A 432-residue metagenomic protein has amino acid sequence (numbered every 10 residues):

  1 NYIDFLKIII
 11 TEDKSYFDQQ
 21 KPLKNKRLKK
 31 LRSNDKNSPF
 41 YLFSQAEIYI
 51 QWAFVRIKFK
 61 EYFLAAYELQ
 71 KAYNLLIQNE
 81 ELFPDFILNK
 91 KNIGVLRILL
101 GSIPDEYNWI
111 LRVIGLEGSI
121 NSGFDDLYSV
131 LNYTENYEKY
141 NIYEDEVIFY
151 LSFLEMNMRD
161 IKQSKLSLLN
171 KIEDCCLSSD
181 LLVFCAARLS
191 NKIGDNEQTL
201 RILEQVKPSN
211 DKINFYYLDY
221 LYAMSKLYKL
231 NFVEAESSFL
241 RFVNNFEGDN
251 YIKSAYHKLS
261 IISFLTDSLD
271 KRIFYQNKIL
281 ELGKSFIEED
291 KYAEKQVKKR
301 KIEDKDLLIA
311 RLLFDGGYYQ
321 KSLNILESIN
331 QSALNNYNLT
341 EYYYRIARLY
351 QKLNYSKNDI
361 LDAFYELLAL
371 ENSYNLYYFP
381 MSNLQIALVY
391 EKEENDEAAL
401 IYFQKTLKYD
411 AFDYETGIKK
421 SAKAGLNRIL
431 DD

Functional and structural regions predicted by a protein language model:
Y2-D174, K291-K295: Short coil/linker segments at helix-helix boundaries
I3-L6, S44, I48-Q51, N92 (+10 more regions): "A position-specific structural signal for the A-helix of alpha-solenoid helical repeats
D4, T11, Y49, R56 (+9 more regions): Residue at a conserved register position within TPR or TPR-like alpha-solenoid repeats
Q20, R27, A65, A72 (+8 more regions): Single-residue signature of alpha-solenoid repeat helices
S33-K36, E81-L82, R112-E117, N132-Y137 (+8 more regions): Solenoid-like repeat scaffolds
S38, F86-I87, D105, Y140-F149 (+8 more regions): Generic helix N-cap/helix-start motif at coil->alpha-helix transitions
K60, Y67, R159-D160, G194 (+5 more regions): Residue-level detector of the short coil/turn that links helix A to helix B within each tetratricopeptide repeat
D145-S152, M156-N157, N191-K192, L307-G316 (+1 more regions): Alpha-helical adaptor scaffolds
